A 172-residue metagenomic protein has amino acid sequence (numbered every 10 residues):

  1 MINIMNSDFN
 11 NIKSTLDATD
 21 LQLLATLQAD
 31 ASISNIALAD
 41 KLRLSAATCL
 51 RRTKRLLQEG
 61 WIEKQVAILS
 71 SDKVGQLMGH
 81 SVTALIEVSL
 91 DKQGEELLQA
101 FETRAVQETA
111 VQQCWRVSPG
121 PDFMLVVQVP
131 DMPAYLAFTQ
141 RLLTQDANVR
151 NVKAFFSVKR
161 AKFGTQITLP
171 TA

Functional and structural regions predicted by a protein language model:
M1-A172: A compositional/biophysical signature of low hydrophobicity enriched in polar/charged and small residues
